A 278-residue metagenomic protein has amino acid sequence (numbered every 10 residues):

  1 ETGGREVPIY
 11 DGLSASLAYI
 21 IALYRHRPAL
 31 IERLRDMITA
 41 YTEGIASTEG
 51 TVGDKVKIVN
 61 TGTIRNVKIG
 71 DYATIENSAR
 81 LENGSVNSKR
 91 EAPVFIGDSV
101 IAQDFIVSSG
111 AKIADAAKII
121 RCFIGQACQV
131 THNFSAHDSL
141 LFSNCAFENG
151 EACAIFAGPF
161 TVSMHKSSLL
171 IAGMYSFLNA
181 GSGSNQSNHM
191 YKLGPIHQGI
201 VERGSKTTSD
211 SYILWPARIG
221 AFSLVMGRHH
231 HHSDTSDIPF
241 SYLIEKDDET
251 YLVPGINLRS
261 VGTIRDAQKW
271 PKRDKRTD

Functional and structural regions predicted by a protein language model:
E1, G44-I238, Y242-L243: Structural signal for interior beta-strand "rungs" in well-ordered beta-sheet cores of soluble enzyme domains
E1-G50, D54-K55, Y72, T235-D278: Terminal amphipathic alpha-helical/low-complexity segments used for targeting or macromolecular assembly
